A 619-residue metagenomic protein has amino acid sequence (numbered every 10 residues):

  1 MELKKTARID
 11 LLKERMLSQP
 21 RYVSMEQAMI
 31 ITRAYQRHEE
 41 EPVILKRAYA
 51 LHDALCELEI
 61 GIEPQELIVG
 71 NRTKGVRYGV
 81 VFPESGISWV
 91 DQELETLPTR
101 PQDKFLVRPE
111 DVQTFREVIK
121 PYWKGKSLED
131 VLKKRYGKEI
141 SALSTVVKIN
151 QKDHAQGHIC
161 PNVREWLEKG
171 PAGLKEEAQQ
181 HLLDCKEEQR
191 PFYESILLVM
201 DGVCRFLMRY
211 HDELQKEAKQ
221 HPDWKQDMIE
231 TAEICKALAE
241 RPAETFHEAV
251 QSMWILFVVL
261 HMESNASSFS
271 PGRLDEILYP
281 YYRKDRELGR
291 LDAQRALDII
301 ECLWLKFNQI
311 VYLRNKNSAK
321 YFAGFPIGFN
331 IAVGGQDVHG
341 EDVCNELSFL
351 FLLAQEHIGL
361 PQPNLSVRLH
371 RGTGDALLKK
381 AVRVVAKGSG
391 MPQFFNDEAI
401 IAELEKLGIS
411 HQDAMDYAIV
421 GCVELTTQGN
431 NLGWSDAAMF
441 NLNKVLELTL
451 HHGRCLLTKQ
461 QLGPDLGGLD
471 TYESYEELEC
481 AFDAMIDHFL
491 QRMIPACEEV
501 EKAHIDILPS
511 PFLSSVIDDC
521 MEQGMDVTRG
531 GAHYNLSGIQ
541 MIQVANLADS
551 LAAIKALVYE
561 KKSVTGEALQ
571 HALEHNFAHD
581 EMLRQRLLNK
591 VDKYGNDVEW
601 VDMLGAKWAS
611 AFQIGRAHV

Functional and structural regions predicted by a protein language model:
E2-I196, D227-E230, I234-H618: Conserved catalytic cores of very large enzyme subunits
R190-M208: Extended non-globular scaffold/tether segments
E217-Q220: A conserved hydrophobic secondary-structure block that centers on an alpha-helix together with its immediately flanking
